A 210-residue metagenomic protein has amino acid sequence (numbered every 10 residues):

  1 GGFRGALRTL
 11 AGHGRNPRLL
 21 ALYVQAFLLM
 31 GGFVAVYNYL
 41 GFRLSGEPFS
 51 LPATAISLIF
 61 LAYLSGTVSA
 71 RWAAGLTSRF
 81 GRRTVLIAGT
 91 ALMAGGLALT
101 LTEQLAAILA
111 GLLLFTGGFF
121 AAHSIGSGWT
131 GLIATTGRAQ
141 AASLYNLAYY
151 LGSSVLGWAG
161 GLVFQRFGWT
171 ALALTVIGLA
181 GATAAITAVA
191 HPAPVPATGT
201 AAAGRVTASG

Functional and structural regions predicted by a protein language model:
G1-Q25, A203-T207: Juxtamembrane intracellular "pre-TM" segments in multi-pass secondary transporters
R15-A35, L109, L113-G117: Pair of pore-lining "gating" transmembrane helices in MFS-fold secondary transporters
G31-F49: Helix-loop boundary and gating motifs at the non-cytosolic
G46-S65, Q140-L144: Loop-to-transmembrane helix entry
V68-R82, F164-Q165: Helix-to-loop junctions at the C-terminal end of transmembrane segments in multipass secondary transporters
R82-G126: C-terminal transmembrane helical hairpin of 12-TM major facilitator-type secondary transporters
L132-A171, T175-V176: A late C-terminal transmembrane helix in Major Facilitator Superfamily
I177-G210: Multi-pass alpha-helical transporter architecture, strongest for 12-TM Major Facilitator/SLC carriers used
